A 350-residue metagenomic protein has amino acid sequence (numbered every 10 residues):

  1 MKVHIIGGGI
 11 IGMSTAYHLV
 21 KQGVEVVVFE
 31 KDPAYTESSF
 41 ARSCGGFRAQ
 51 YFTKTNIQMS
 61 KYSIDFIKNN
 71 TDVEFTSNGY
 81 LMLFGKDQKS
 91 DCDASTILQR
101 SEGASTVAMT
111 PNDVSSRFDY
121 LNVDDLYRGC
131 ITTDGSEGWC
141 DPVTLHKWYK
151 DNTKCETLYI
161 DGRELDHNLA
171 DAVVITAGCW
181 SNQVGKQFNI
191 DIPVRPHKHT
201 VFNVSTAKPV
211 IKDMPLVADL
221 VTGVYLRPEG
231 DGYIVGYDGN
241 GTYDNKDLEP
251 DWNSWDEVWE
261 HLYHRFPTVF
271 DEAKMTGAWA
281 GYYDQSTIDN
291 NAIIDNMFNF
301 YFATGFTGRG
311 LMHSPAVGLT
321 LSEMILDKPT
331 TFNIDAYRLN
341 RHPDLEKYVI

Functional and structural regions predicted by a protein language model:
K2-V27: N-terminal Rossmann-like FAD-binding beta1-loop-alpha1 element of flavoenzymes
V20-F40: Glycine-rich FAD pyrophosphate-binding loop
T36, A170-P215: Central helical "cap/lid" subdomain
C44-R117, G223-Y225, L262: Dinucleotide-binding Rossmann-like beta1-alpha1 core, especially the glycine-rich loop that anchors the ADP
V73-M82, S95-T96, E102, T106-P111 (+4 more regions): Helix-loop-beta segment of a Rossmann-like dinucleotide-binding subdomain
K154-H167: A conserved short coil-to-beta-strand element within the FAD-binding core of flavoproteins
T206-N299: Active-site lid/adjacent beta-loop-alpha segment flanking the redox-cofactor pocket in flavoenzymes
H264-I350: C-terminal catalytic lobe of FAD-dependent flavoproteins
